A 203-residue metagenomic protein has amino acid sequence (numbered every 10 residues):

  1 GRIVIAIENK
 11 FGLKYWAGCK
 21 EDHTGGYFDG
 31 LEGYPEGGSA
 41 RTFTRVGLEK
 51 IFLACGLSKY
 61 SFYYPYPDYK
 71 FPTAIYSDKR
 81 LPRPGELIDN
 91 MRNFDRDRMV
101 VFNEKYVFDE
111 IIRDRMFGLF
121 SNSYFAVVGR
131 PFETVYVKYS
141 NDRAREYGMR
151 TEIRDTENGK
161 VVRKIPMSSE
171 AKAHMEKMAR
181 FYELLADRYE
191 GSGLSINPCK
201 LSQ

Functional and structural regions predicted by a protein language model:
R2-F28: Conserved class I S-adenosyl-L-methionine
F11-W16, D68-A74, T134-V135, A171-A173: Short catalytic/ligand-binding loop motif for oxyanion handling, primarily in non-cytosolic enzymes, centered on
K20-R41, Y63: C-terminal alpha-helical "lid/dimerization" subdomain adjacent to the S-adenosyl-L-methionine
G37-Y64: Short alpha-helix
S61-R96: Conserved catalytic loop of SAM-dependent methyltransferase domains
D78-P82, D114-V135: Core SAM-dependent methyltransferase catalytic element
K138-E183: ATP-binding glycine-rich loop module of kinase domains
A186-S202: Conserved HxN/HPN-centered segment at the entrance to the catalytic loop of eukaryotic protein kinase-like domains
